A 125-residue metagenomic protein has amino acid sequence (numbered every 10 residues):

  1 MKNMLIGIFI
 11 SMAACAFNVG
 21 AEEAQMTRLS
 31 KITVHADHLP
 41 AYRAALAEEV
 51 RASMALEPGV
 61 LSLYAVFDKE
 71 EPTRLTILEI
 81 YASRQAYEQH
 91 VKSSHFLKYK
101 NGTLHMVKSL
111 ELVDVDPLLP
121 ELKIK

Functional and structural regions predicted by a protein language model:
M1-I8: Bacterial N-terminal signal peptides that target proteins for export
L5, C15-M26, Y64-E71, K100-K125: Glycine-rich beta-strand-turn "strand-cap" elements at beta-sheet edges
S11-M12: Repetitive helical segments and hydrophobic/amphipathic motifs
M26-L56: N-terminal targeting signals for Sec/Tat export/insertion, comprising classic cleavable signal peptides
E48, A52-S62, I80-D114: An amphipathic, aromatic/His-enriched active-site/gating alpha helix that lines ligand/cofactor pockets
R74: Short glycine-/small-residue motifs
